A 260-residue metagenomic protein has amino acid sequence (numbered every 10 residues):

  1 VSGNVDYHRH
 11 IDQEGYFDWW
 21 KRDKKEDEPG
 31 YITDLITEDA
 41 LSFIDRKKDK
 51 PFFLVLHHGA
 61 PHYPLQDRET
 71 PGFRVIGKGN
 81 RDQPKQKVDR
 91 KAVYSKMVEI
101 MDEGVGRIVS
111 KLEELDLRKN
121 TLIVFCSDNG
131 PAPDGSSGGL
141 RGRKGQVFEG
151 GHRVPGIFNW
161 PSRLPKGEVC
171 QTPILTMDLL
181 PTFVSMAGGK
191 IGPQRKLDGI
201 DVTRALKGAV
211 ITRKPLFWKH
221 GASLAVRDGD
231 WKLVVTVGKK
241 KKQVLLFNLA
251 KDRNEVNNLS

Functional and structural regions predicted by a protein language model:
V1-F52, H58-D67, N80-Q86, S95: Formylglycine-dependent
V1-N4, V55-Q66, F125-P133, D198-G199 (+2 more regions): Short, solvent-exposed turn/loop segments enriched in Gly/Ser/Thr/Pro and often Arg
F17-K25, G79-R90, N159-L164, A250-E255: Short glycine/proline-rich turn/loop motifs
T37-D45, G77-N120: A long, amphipathic alpha-helix that forms part of the scaffold/cap immediately adjacent to metal-dependent active
K48-L54, L117-I123, R153, I211-K214 (+1 more regions): Loop/turn elements at helix/coil->beta-strand transitions in domains of secreted/extracellular proteins
P51-H57, Y94, V98-M101, V105 (+4 more regions): Beta-strand elements within well-structured catalytic alpha/beta cores of enzymes that handle phosphate/sulfate esters
Y63-E69, F73, S110-R163, L175: Histidine-centered active-site microenvironments of extracellular/periplasmic hydrolases and transferases
P131-S136, G142-E149, L164-E168, T172-L249 (+1 more regions): C-terminal cap/loop subdomain of S1 sulfatases and analogous C-terminal strand-loop tails that border
